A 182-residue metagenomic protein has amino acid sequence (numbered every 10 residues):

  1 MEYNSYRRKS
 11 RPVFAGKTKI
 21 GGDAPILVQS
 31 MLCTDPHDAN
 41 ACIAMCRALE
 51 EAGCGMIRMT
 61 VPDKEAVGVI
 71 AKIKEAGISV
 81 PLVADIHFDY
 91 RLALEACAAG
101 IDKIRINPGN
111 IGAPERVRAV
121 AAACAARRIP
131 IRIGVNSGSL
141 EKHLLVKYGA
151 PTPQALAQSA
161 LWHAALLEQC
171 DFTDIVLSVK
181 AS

Functional and structural regions predicted by a protein language model:
M1-E2: Short, Gly/Pro- and small/polar-rich lid/capping loops
S5-M59, D63-L82, H87-S182: Alpha/beta enzyme core
